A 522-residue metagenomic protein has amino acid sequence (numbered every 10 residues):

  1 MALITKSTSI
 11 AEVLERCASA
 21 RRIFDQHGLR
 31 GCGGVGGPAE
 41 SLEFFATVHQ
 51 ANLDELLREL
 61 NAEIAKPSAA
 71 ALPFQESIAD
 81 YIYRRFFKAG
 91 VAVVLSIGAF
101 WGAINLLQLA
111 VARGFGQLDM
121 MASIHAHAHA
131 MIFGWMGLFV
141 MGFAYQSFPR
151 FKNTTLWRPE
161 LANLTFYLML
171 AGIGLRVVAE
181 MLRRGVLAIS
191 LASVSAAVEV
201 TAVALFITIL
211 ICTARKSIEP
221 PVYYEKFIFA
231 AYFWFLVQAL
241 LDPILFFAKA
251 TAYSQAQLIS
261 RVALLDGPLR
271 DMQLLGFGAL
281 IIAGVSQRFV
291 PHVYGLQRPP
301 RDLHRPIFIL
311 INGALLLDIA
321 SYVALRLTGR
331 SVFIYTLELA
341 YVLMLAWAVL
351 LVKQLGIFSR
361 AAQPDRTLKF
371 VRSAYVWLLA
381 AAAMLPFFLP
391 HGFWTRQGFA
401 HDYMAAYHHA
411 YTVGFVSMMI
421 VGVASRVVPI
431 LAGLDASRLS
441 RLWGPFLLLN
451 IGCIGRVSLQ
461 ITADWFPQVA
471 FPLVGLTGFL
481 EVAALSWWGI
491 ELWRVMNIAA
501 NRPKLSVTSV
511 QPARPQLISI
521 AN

Functional and structural regions predicted by a protein language model:
M1-L56, L60: Compact, charge-rich alpha-helical regulatory domains located at protein termini
R58-S68: Low-complexity, Ser/Pro/Thr/Glu/Lys-rich regulatory segments of predominantly eukaryotic nuclear proteins, containing
P67-N522: Hydrophobic alpha-helical transmembrane segments of multi-pass integral membrane proteins
